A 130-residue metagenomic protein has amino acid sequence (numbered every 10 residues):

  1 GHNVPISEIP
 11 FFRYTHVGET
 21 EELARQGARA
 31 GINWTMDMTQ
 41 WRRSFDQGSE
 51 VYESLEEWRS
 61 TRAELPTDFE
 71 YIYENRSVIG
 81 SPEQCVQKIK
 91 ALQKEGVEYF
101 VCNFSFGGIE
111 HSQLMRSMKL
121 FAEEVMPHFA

Functional and structural regions predicted by a protein language model:
G1-E95: An alpha-helical appendage that flanks or caps ligand/catalytic pockets
V17-T20, G107-H111: Flexible loop/turn segments at secondary-structure boundaries
Y73-I79, G108-S112, R116: Short, contiguous acidic/charged loop-to-helix segments that flank catalytic cores in large enzymes
E98: Short acidic/polar active-site loop segments enriched in Thr and Asp
F104: Short secondary-structure boundary segments
E110-A130: C-terminal helical cap(s) of enzyme catalytic domains, especially alpha/beta-barrels
